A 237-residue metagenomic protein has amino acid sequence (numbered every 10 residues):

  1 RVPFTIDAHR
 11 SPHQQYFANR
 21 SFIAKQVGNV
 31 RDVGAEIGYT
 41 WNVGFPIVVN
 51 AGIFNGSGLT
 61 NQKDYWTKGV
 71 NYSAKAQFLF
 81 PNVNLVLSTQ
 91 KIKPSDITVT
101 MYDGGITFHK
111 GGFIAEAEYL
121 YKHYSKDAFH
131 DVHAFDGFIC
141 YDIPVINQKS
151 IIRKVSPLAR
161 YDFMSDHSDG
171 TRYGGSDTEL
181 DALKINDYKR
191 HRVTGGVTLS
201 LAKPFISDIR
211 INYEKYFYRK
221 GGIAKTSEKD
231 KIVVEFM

Functional and structural regions predicted by a protein language model:
R1-G56, K68-V70, A76-N84, F138-D142 (+2 more regions): Outer membrane beta-barrel
F4, G56-G58, I92, K122: Short, solvent-exposed loop/turn segments at secondary-structure junctions
R10, N84-M237: Outer-membrane beta-barrel pore domains
S21, T60, L180-D181: Short, contiguous strand/loop micro-motifs
Q62-W66: Active-site cleft segment of glycoside hydrolase catalytic domains centered on the general acid/base Glu
